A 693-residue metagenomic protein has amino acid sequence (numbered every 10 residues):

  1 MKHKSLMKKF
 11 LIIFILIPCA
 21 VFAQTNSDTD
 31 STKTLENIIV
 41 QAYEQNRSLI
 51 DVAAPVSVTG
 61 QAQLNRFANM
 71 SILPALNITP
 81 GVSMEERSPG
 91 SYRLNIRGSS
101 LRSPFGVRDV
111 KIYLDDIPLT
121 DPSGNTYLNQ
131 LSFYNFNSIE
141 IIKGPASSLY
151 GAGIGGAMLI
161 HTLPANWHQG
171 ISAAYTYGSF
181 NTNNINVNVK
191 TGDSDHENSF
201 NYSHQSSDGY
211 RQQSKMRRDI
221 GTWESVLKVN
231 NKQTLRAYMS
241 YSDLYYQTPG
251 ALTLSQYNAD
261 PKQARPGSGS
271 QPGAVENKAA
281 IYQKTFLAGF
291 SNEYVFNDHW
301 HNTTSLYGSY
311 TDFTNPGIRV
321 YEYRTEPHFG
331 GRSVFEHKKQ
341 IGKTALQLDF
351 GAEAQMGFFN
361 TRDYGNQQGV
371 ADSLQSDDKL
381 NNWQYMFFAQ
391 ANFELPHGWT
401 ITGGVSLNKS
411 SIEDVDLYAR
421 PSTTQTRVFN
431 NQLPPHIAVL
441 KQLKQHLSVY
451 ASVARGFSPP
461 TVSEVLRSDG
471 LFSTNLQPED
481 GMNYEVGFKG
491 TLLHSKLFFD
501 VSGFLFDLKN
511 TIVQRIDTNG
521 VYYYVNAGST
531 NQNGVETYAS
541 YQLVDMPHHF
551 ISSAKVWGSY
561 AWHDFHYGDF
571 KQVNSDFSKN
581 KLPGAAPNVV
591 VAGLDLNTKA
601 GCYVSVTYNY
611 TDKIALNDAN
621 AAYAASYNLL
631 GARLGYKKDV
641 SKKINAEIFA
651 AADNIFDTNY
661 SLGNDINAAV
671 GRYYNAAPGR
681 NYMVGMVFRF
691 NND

Functional and structural regions predicted by a protein language model:
F10, I551-A554, K613-A615, Y636-D693: C-terminal beta-signal and adjacent terminal beta-strands/loops of Gram-negative outer-membrane beta-barrel proteins
I72-A75, L94-N95, V110-Y113, Y127-N129 (+3 more regions): N-terminal periplasmic accessory domains that precede and gate Gram-negative outer-membrane beta-barrel machines
L73-I117: Extracytoplasmic beta-strand/coil segments of soluble accessory domains associated with Gram-negative outer-membrane
I117-K143, N475: Short acidic/polar hinge/loop motifs at secondary-structure boundaries that mediate gating or recognition
Y177-S206, R211-P249, A280-G289, E293 (+7 more regions): Transmembrane beta-barrel wall of Gram-negative outer-membrane proteins
N230, M239, K343-M356, D378-D507 (+1 more regions): Structural signature of Gram-negative outer-membrane beta-barrels, strongest in the C-terminal barrel of TonB-dependent
V295, H301-Y307, F313, Q442 (+4 more regions): Membrane-embedded beta-barrel scaffold of Gram-negative outer-membrane proteins
I401, G503-D507, V525-I614, V687-F688 (+1 more regions): Gram-negative outer-membrane beta-barrel transporters
